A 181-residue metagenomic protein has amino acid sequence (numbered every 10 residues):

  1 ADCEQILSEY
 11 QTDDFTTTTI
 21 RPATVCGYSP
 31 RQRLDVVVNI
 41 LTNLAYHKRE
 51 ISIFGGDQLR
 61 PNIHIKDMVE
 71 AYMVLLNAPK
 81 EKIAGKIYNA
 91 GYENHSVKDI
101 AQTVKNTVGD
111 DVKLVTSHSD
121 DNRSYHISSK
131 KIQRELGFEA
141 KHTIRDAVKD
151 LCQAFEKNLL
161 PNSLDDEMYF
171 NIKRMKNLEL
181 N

Functional and structural regions predicted by a protein language model:
A1, R31, D35-V36, P61-N62: Short-chain dehydrogenase/reductase
A1-R21, A45-H47: Active-site Tyr-X1-5-Lys
D2, G27-P30, I100: Structured catalytic cores of enzymes that bind and process phosphorylated ligands/cofactors
F15-V36: Flexible, glycine-rich beta-alpha linker
T42-N43, P79: Short secondary-structure boundary/capping segments
R49, F54-N181: C-terminal substrate-binding subdomain of Rossmann-fold SDR/epimerase-dehydratase oxidoreductases
